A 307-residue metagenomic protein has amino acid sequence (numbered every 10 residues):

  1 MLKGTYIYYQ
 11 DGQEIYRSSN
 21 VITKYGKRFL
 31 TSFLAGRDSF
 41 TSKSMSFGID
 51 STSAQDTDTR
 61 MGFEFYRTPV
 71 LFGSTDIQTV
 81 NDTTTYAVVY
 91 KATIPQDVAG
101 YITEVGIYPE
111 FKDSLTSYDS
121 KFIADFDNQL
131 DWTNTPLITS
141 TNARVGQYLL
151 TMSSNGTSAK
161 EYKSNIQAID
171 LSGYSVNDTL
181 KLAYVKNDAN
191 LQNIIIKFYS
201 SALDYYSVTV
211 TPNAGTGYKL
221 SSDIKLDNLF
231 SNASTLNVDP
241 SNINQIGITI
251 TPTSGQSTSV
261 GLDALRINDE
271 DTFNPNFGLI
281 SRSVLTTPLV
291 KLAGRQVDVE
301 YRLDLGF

Functional and structural regions predicted by a protein language model:
M1-T103, Y108-K121, L130, T141-K160 (+2 more regions): Small cysteine-rich, disulfide-bonded extracellular modules of the LU/uPAR three-finger superfamily and closely related
A92, L182-Y184, I196, I248 (+1 more regions): Preference for bulky hydrophobic residues occupying beta-strand positions in well-ordered beta-sheet regions
T103, N242-I246: Exposed beta-strand face motif in extracellular beta-rich ectodomains
D119-L130, S164-L171: Beta-sheet-rich sandwich/jelly-roll-like modules and their strand-loop junctions
G156-T235, N242, G255-G261, R266-E270: Extracellular ligand-binding interfaces
G247-Q256: Short beta-strand-plus-loop segments that form exposed binding edges in beta-rich domains
